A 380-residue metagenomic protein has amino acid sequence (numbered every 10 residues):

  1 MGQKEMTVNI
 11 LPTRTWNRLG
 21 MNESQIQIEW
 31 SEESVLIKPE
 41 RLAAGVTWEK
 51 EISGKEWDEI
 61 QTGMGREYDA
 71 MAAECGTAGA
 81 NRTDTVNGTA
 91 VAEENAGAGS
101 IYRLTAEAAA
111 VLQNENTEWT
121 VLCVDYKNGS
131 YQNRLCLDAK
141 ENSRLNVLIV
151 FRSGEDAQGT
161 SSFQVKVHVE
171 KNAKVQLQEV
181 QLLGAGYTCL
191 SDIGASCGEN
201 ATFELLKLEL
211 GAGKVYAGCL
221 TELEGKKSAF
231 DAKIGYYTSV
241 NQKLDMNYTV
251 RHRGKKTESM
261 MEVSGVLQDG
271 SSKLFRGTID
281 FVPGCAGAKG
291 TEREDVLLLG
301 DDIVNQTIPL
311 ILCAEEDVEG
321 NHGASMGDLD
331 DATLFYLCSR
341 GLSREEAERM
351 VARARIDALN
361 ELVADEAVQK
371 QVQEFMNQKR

Functional and structural regions predicted by a protein language model:
M1-Y102: Long, low-complexity, mixed-charge
G2-I37, D156, V180, L208 (+6 more regions): A generic "cationic amphipathic patch" detector
E59-F335, S339-L342, V363, V368-R380: Conserved beta-strand/loop scaffold segments within soluble protein domains that form the structured core and edges
Y336-A358: Extended amphipathic alpha-helical segments enriched in small hydrophobics
